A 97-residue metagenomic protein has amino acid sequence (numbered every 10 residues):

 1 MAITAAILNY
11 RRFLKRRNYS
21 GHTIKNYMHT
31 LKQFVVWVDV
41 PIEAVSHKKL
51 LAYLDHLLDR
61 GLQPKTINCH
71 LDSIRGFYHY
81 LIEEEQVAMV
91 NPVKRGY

Functional and structural regions predicted by a protein language model:
M1-T4: A detector for short, charged/polar N-terminal pre-domain segments
I7-H22, M28-Y97: N-terminal core-binding DNA-recognition domain of tyrosine recombinases/integrases
